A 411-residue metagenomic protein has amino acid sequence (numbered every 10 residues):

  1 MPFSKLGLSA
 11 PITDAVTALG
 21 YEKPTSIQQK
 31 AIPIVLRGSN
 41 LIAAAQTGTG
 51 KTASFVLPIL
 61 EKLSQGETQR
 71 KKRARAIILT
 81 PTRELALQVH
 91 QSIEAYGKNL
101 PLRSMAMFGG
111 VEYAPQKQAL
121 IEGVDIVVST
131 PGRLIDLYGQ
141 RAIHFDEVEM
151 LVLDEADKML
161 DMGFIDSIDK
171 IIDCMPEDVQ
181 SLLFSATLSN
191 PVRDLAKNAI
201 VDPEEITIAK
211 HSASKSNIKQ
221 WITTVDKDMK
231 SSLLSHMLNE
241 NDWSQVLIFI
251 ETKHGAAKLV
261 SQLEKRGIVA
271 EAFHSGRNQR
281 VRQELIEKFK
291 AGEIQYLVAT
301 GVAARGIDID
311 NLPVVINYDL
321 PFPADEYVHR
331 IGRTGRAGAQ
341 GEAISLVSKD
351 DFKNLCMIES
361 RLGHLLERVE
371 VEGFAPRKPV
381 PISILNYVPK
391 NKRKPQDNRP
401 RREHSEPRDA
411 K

Functional and structural regions predicted by a protein language model:
P2-P379: Conserved helicase RecA-like core
A18, L365-K411: Non-catalytic, charged low-complexity extensions flanking SF2 helicase motor domains
